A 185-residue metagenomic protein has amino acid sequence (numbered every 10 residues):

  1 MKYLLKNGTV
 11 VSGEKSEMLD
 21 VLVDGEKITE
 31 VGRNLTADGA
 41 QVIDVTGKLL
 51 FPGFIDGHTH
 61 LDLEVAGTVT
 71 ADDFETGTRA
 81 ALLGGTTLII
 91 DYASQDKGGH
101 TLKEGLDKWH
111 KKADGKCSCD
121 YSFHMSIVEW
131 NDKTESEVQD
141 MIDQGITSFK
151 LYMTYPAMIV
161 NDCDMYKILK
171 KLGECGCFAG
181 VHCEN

Functional and structural regions predicted by a protein language model:
M1-L4, T9-G53: Histidine-rich, glycine-flanked metal-binding segment
K2, K15, L83, G115-S118 (+1 more regions): Alpha-helix termination/capping residues and helix-transition junctions
G8, E26, G47, H58 (+5 more regions): Divalent metal-coordination and catalytic microenvironments
V11, E17, G67, Q95 (+1 more regions): Short strand->helix junction
D38-G39, T70, C117, F123: Glycine-rich, flexible loop/turn motifs
T46-K116, K133: Metal-associated gating/positioning segment near the N- to mid-region
Q95-D107, K112-N185: Histidine/acidic-residue-rich, glycine-tolerant segments that coordinate divalent metal ions
